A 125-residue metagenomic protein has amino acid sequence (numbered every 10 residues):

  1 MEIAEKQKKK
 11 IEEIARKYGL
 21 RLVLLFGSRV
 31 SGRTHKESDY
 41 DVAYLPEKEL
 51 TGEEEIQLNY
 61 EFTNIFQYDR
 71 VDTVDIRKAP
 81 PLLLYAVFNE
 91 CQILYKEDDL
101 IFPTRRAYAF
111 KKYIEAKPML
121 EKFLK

Functional and structural regions predicted by a protein language model:
M1-L22, V30-G32, K48-K125: Catalytic core of pol beta-like nucleotidyltransferases
K36-S38: A short, glycine/Asx- and small/polar-enriched loop/turn that sits immediately N-terminal to a beta-strand
A43-L45: Short hydrophobic/aromatic beta-strand micro-patches that form the beta-sheet surface supporting nucleotide- or nucleic
